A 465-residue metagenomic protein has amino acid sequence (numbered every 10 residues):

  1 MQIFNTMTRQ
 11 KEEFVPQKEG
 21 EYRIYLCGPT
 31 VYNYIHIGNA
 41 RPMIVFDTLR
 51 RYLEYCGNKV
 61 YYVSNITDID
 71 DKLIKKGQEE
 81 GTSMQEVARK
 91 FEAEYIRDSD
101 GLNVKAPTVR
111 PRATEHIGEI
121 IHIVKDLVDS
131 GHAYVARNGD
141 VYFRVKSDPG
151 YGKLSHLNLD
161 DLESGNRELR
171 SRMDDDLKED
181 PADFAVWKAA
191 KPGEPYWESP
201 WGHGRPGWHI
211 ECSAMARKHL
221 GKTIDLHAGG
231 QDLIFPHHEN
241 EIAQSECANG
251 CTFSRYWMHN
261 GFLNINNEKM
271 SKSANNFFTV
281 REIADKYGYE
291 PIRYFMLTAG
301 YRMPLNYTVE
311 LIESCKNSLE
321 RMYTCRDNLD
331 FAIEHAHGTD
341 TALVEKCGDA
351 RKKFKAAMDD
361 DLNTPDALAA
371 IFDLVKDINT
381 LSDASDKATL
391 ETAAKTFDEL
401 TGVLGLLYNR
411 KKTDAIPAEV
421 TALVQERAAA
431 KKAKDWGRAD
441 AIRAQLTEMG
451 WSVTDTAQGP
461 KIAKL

Functional and structural regions predicted by a protein language model:
M1-Y32, D47, R97, G118-D330: Alpha-helical recognition segments enriched in aromatics with Gly/Pro capping that present substrate-recognition
T8-E13, Q17-K105, Q458-I462: N-terminal, positively charged nucleic-acid-binding surface of large information/translation enzymes
N58, H132, W451: Short phosphate-binding/catalytic loops that engage adenosine nucleotides
I66-D70, E92-Y95, K105-I120, N138-S147: Short, glycine/charge-rich beta-strand/loop segments that flank catalytic centers and engage negatively charged groups
Q78-M84, T108-T114, G230: The substrate-binding groove and active-site-proximal loops of carbohydrate-active enzymes, especially glycoside
K269, N275-L465: Structural preference for alpha-helix termini/caps and helix-kink/transition segments
